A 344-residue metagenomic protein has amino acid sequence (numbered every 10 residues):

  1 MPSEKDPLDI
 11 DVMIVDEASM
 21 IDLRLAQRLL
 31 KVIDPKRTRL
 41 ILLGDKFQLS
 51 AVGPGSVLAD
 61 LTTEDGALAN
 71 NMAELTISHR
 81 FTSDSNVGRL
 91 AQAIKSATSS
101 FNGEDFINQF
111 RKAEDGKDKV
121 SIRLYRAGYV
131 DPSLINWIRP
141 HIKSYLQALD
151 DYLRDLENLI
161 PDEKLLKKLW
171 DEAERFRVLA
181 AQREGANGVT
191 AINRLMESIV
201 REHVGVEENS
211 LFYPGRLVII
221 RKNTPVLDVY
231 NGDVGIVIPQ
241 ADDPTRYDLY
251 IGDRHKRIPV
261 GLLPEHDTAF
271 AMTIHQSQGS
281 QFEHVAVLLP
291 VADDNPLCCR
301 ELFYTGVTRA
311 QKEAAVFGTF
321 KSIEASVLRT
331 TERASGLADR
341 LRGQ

Functional and structural regions predicted by a protein language model:
M1, L25-L30, G53-S56, A191-I192 (+2 more regions): Short amphipathic alpha-helical segments
M1-K31, I77-S78: Conserved P-loop NTPase motor core of helicases/translocases
E4-P7, K31-K36, E64-L68, T82 (+2 more regions): Conserved catalytic network of the ASCE P-loop NTPase/AAA+ motor domain
D9-M13, R37-I41, E313-A315: Loop/turn-to-beta-strand initiation segments
M13, I21, I41-L42, V178 (+1 more regions): Hydrophobic positions in the central parallel beta-sheet of the AAA+
E17-L29, I33, K46-S56, P296: Conserved ATPase-coupling elements of RecA-like P-loop NTPase cores
F47-V218, T224-L227, I238: Conserved helicase motor core of P-loop NTPases
D233-Q344: C-terminal accessory regions
